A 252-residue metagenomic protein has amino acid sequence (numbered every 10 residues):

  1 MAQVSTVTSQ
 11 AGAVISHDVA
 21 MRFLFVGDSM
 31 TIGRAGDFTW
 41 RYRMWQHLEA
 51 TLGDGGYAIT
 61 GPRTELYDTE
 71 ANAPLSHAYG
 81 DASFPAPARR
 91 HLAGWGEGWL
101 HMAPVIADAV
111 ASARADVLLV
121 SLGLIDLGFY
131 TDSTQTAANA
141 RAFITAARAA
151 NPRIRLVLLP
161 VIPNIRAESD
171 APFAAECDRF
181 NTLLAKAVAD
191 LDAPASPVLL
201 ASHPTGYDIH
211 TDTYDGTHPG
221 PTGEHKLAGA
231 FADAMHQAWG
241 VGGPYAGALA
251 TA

Functional and structural regions predicted by a protein language model:
F23-V26, D212-A252: Histidine-centered active-site loop/cap adjacent to the catalytic His in serine esterases/O-acetyl transfer systems
L24, M30-A138: Conserved SGNH/GDSL esterase-like catalytic core that processes O-acyl groups on lipids and polysaccharides
V26-G27, L159: Short hydrophobic segments within beta-strands
T31, W45, E49-G53, A111 (+6 more regions): Sec-exported extracytoplasmic/periplasmic mature domains
G36, W40, M102, I106 (+6 more regions): Stable alpha-helical elements in mature extracytoplasmic
L119-G128, I144-R179, S202-Y207: Active-site segments of SGNH/GDSL-like serine hydrolases that catalyze O-acetyl group transfer/hydrolysis on lipids
G128-F143, E168-F180, T213-T222: Active-site cleft segment of glycoside hydrolase catalytic domains centered on the general acid/base Glu
P163-S202, P221-H225: Substrate-gating cap/lid alpha-helix
